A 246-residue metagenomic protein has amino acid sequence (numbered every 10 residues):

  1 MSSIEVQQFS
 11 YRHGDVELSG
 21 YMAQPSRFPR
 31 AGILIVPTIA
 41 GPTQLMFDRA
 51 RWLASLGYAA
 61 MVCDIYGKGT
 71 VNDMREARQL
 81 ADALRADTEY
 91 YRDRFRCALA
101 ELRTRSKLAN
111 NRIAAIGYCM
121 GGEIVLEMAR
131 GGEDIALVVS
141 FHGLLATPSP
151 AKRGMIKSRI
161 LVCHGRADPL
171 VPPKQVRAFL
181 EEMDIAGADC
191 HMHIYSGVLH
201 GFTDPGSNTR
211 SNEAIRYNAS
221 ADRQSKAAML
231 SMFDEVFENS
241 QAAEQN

Functional and structural regions predicted by a protein language model:
V6-L108, T203-N218: Serine-hydrolase catalytic machinery in alpha/beta-hydrolase-like enzymes
I65-G69, L144, V198: Short beta-to-alpha linker loops that shape the active-site pocket of alpha/beta-hydrolase fold enzymes
R96-I156: Primarily recognizes the serine-hydrolase "nucleophile elbow" in alpha/beta-hydrolase and SGNH/GDSL folds
M155-I160, A186-D189: Short, proline-enriched alpha-helix->beta-strand connector loops that line the catalytic pocket of alpha/beta-hydrolase
V162-H164, D168: Short beta-strand/loop motif that positions the catalytic acidic residue of the alpha/beta-hydrolase fold
P169-Q175: Conserved alpha/beta-hydrolase "acid-adjacent" motif
A186-N246: C-terminal catalytic histidine-bearing segment of alpha/beta-hydrolase fold enzymes
